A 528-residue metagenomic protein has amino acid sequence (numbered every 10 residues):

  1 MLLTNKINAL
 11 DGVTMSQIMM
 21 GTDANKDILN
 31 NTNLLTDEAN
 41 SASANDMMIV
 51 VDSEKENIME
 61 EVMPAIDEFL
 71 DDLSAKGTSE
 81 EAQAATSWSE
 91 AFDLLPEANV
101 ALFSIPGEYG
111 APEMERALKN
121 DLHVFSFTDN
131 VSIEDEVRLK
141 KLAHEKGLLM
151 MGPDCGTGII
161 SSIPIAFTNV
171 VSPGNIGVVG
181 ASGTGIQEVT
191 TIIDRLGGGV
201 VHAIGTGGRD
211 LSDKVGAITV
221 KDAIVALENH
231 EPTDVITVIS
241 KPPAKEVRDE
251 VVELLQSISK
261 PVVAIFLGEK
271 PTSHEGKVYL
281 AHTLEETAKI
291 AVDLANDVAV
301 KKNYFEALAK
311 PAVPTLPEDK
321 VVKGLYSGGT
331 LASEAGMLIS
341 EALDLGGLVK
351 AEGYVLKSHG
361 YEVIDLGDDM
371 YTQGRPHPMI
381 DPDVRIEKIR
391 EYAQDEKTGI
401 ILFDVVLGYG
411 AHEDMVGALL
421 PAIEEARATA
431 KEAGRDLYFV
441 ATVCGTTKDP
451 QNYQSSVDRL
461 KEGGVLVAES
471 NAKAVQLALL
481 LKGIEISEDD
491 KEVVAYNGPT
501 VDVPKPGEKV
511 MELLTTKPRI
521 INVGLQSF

Functional and structural regions predicted by a protein language model:
M1-F528: Catalytic-core regions of core metabolic enzymes, especially those transforming organic acids/acyl-group intermediates
